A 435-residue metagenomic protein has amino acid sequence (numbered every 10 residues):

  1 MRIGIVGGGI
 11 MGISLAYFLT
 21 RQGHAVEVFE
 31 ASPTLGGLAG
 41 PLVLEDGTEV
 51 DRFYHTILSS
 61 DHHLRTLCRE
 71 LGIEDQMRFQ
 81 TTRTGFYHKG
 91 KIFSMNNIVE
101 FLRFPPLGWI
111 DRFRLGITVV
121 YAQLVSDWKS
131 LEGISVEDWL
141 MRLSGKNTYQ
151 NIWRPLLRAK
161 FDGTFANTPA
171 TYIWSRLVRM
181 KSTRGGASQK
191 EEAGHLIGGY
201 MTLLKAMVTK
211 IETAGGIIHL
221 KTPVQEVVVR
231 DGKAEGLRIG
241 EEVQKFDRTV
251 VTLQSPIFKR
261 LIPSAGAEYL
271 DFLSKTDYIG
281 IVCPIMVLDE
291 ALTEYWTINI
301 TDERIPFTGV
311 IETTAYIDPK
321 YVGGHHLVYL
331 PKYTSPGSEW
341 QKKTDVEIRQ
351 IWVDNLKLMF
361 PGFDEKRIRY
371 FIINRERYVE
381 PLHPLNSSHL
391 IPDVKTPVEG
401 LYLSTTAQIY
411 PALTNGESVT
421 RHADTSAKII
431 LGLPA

Functional and structural regions predicted by a protein language model:
R2-V28: N-terminal Rossmann-like FAD-binding beta1-loop-alpha1 element of flavoenzymes
M11, T34, P256: Conserved Rossmann-like nucleotide-cofactor binding loop
T20-E45: Glycine-rich FAD pyrophosphate-binding loop
Q22, P223-V328, Y333-Q341, V346 (+2 more regions): Mid-domain catalytic core of redox enzymes that form a hydrophobic substrate pocket/lid adjacent to a catalytic redox
D46-W128, P155: Dinucleotide-binding Rossmann-like beta1-alpha1 core, especially the glycine-rich loop that anchors the ADP
I117-R230: Active-site/ligand-binding neighborhood in enzyme catalytic cores
I317-G323, E376-L403, A407-Y410: FAD-binding beta-loop-beta segment adjacent to the flavin cofactor pocket
T406-I430: A conserved FAD-binding loop/helix module that cradles the flavin
